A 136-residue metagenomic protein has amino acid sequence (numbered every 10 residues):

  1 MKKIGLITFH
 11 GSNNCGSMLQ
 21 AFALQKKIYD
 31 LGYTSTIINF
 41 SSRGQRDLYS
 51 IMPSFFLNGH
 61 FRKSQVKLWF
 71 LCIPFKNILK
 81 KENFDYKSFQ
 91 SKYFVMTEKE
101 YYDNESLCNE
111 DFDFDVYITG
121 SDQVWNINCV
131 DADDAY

Functional and structural regions predicted by a protein language model:
M1-G5: Extreme N-terminal starter segment of soluble prokaryotic enzymes
I7-T8, S12-C15, L19-Q20, L24-Y136: Aromatic- and Gly/Pro-rich donor/ligand-binding loops that form nucleotide- or phosphate-bearing donor binding pockets
